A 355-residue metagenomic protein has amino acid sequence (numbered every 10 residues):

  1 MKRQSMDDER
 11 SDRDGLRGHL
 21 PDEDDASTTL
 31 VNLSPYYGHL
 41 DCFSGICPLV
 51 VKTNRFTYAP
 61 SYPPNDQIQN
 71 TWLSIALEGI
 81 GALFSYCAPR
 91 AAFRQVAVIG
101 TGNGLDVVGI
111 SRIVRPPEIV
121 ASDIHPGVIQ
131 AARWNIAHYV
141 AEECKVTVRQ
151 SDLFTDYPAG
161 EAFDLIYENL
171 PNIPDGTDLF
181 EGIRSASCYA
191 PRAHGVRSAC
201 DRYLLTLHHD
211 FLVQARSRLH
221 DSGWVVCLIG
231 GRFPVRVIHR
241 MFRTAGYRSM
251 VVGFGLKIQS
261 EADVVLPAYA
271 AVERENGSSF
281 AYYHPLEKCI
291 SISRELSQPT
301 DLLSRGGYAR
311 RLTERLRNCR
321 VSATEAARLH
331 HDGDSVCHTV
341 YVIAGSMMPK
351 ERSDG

Functional and structural regions predicted by a protein language model:
K2-P48: N-terminal auxiliary segments of SAM/dcSAM-dependent transferases
V31-A91: Class I SAM-dependent transferase core
A92-G102: Conserved class I S-adenosyl-L-methionine
N103-P116: Conserved SAM-binding loop of SAM-dependent methyltransferases across substrates and taxa, primarily the Class I
E118-D123: Conserved SAM-binding motif I beta-strand of class I
A131-G160, L165-E168: S-adenosyl-L-methionine
E161, Y167-L207: Mobile active-site "lid"/loop adjacent to the S-adenosyl-L-methionine
R202-G255: Conserved Class I SAM-dependent methyltransferase catalytic core
